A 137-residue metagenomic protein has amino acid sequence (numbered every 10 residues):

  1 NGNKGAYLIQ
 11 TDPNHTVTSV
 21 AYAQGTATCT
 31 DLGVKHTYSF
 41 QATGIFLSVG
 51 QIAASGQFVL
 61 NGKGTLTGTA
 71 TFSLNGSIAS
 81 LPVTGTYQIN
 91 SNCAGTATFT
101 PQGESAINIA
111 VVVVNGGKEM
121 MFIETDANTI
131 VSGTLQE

Functional and structural regions predicted by a protein language model:
N1-E137: Mature soluble binding/inhibitory domains
